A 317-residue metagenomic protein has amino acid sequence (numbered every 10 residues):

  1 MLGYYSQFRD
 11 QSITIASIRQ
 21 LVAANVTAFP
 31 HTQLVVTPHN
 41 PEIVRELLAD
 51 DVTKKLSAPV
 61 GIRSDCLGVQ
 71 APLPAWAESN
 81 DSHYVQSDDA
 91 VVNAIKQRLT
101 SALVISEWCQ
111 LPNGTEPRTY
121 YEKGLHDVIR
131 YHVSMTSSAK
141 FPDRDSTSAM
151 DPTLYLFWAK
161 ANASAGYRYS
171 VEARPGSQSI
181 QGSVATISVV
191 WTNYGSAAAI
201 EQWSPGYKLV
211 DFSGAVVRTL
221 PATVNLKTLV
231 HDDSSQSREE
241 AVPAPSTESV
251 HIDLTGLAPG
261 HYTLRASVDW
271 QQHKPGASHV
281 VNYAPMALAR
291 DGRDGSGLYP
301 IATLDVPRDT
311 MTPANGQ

Functional and structural regions predicted by a protein language model:
L2-D143: Catalytic-core regions of glycoside hydrolase
A16-S17, P117-T119, M150-L156, S188-V190 (+1 more regions): Short amphipathic alpha-helical surface micro-motifs
R19, R144-T153, Y283-R290: Surface-exposed flexible segments
Y120-R174: Catalytic cores of secreted or luminal carbohydrate-active enzymes
A161-Q317: Extracellular/luminal regions of secreted and cell-surface proteins that mediate adhesion/ECM remodeling
